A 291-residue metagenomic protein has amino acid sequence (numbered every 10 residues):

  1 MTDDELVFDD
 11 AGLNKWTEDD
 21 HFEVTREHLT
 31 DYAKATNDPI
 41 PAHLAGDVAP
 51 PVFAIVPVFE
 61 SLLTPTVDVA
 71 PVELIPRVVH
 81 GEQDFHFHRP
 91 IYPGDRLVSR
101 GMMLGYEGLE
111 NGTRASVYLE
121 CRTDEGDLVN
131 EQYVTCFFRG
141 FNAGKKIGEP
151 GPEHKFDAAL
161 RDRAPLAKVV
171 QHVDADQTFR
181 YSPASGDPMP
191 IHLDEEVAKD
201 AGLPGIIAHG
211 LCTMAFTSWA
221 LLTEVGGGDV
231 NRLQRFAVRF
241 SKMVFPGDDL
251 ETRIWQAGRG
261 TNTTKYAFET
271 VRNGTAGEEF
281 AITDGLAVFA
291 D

Functional and structural regions predicted by a protein language model:
M1-N14, E82-K168, V244-P246, E251-D291: HotDog/MaoC-like acyl-thioester-processing domains
T2-E82, A143, G148-G151, A159-G228: Hot-dog-fold acyl-thioester-processing enzymes
T25, V78, G94-D95, D174 (+2 more regions): A broadly tuned, weak detector of single residues within folded domains
I75-R89, Q234, S241: Small beta-barrel nucleic-acid-binding modules, principally OB-folds
R77, N111-T113, V230: A generic structural micro-feature
E196-T264, T270-E279: Catalytic-pocket segment enriched in acidic/His residues
